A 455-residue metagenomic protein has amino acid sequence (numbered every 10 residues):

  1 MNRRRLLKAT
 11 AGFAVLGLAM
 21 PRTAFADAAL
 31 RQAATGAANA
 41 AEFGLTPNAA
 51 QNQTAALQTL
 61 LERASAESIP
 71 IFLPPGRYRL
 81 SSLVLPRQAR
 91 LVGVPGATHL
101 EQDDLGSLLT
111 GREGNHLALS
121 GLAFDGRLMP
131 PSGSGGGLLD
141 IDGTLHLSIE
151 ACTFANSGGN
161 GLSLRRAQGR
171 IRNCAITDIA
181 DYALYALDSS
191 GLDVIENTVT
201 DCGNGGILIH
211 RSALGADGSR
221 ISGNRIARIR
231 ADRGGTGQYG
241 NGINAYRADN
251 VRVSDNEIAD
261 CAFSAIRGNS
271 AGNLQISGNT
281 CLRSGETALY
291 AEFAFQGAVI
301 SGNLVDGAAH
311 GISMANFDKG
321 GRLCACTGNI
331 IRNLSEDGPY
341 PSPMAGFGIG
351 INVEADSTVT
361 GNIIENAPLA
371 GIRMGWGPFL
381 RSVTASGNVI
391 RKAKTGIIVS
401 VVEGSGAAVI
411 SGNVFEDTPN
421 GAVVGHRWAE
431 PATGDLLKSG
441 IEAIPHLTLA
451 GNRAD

Functional and structural regions predicted by a protein language model:
M1-A14: N-terminal secretory signal peptides and thylakoid transit peptides that target proteins across membranes
F25-Q58: Right-handed parallel beta-helix/beta-solenoid
T54, Q58, A66-R90, V94-G106 (+2 more regions): N-terminal extracellular ligand-recognition/capping segment immediately after the signal peptide
S68-P70, R77, S82, Q88-R90 (+23 more regions): Detector for repetitive beta-architecture
R90-V92, T110-S157, R170-R172, R225: Parallel beta-helix/beta-solenoid
Q102-T110, P130-I141, N156-S163, D178-A186 (+9 more regions): Extracellular beta-strand/beta-solenoid scaffold signature
R228-A231, G242, S254, S277-S284 (+4 more regions): Core solenoid repeat modules with strong leucine/isoleucine-rich periodicity, prominently canonical LRR arrays but also
